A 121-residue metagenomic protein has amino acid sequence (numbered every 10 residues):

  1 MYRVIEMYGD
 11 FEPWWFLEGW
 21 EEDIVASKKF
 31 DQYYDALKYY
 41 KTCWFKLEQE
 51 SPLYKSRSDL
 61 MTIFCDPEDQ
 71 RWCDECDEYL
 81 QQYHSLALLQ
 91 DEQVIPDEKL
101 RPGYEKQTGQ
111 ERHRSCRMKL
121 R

Functional and structural regions predicted by a protein language model:
M1-E6, S27-K29, Q81-Q90: Ordered hydrophobic segments in well-structured contexts
M1-V25: Short aromatic-glycine-(Arg/Gly/Cys) micro-motifs in beta-strand/loop hairpins
M7-Y8, L37, C65: Intrinsically disordered, low-complexity regions enriched in Ser/Pro/Gly/Gln/His and often acidic
G9-F11, Y33, D91-Q93: Generic structural motif
F11, A36, W44-F45: Primarily extracytoplasmic ectodomains and periplasmic/lumenal surface modules that are beta-strand-rich
G19-K38: A short, exposed loop/beta-hairpin motif centered on an aromatic-Gly-Thr core
C43-R121: Short, mixed-charge low-complexity intrinsically disordered segments
